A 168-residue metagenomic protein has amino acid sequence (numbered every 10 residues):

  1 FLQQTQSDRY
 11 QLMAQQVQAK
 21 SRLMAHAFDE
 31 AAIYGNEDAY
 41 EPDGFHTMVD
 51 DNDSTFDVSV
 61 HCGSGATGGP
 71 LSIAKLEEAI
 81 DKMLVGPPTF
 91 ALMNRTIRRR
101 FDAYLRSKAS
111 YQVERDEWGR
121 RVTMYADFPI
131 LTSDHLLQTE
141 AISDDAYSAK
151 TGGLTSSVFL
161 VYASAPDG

Functional and structural regions predicted by a protein language model:
F1, V17, D38-Y40: Assembly/oligomerization interface modules of large self-assembling protein complexes
L2-Q3, A31: Secondary-structure edge/capping motif, primarily at the C-terminal ends of alpha-helices and the immediately following
Q4-S7, Q11, P42-T89, R95-G168: Sequence/fold signature of self-assembling virion shell proteins
Y10-A25: Internal, well-ordered alpha/beta segment that forms a basic, Gly-enriched binding/recognition surface
S21, A25, E37-A39, I97: Short acidic/polar capping segments at secondary-structure boundaries
L23-A31, A79-K82: Structured segments of extracytoplasmic/periplasmic soluble domains in secreted or envelope-associated proteins
H26-I33, T89, S110: Intrinsically disordered or highly flexible coil/loop and linker segments, enriched in small and charged/polar residues
D29-F45: Short, glycine/acidic-rich hinge or "gate" loops at secondary-structure transitions that mediate conformational
